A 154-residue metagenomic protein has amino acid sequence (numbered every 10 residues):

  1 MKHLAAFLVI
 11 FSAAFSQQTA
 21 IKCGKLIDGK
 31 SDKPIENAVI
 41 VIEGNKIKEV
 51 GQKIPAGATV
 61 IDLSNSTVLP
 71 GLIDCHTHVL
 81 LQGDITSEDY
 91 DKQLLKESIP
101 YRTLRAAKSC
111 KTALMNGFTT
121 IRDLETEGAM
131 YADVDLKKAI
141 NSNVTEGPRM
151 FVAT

Functional and structural regions predicted by a protein language model:
H3-A13: Sec-dependent N-terminal signal peptides
L8, D28, H76, E125-G128 (+1 more regions): Residues that line or immediately flank small-molecule/substrate-binding pockets and catalytic motifs
F15-Q17: Boundary of Sec targeting at the N-terminus
I21-K22, E36, D123: Short, solvent-exposed loop/turn segments enriched in Ser/Thr/Gly
L26, S31-L69: Histidine-rich, glycine-flanked metal-binding segment
I61, R122-D123, V152: General beta-strand structural signal in soluble alpha/beta enzymes
T67-K138, S142: Metal-associated gating/positioning segment near the N- to mid-region
N141-T154: Metal-coordinating catalytic core of metallo-dependent amide/deamination hydrolases
